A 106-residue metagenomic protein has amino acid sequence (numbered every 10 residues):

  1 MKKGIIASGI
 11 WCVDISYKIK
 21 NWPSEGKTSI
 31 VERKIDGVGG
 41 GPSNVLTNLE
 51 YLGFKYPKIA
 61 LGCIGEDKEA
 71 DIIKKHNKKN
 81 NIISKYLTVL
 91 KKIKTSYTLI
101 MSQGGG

Functional and structural regions predicted by a protein language model:
M1-C63, K68, I72: Glycine-rich phosphate/adenosyl-contacting loop at the front of the ribokinase-like
I15-S16, S24, K78-N80, V89-L90: A short linear-motif detector with a strong N-terminal bias
K68-N80, T98-S102: Active-site-proximal loop->helix
I83: Active-site cofactor/substrate anionic-group-binding motifs, chiefly glycine- and Lys/Arg-rich phosphate-binding loops
Y86-K92, T98-G106: Conserved phosphate-binding/catalytic loop of the ribokinase/pfkB sugar-kinase fold
